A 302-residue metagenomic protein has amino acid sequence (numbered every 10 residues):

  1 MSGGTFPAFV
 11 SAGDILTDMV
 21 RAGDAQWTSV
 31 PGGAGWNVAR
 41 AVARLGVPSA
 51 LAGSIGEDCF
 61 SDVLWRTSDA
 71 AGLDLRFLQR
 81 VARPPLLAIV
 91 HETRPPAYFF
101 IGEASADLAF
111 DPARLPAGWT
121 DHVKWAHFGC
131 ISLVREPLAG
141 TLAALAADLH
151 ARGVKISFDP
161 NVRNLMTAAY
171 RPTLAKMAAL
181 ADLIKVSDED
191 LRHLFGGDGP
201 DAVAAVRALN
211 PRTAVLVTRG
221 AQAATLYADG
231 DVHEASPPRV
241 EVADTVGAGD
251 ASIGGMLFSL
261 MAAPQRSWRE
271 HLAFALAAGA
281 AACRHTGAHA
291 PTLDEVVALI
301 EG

Functional and structural regions predicted by a protein language model:
M1-A8, G199-G302: Conserved phosphate-binding/catalytic region of the ribokinase-like
M1-L73, V242: Glycine-rich phosphate/adenosyl-contacting loop at the front of the ribokinase-like
G13-I15, A34, I131, P160-V162 (+1 more regions): Active-site metal-binding loops of divalent metal-dependent hydrolases
M19, P48-C130, V154, I300-G302: Conserved N-terminal subdomain of the carbohydrate kinase-like
V42, S187, G249: Short, conserved phosphate/pyrophosphate- and ester-handling motifs at nucleotide-, phospho-/glycolipid
E103, I131, N161-L165, E189 (+2 more regions): Active-site beta-loop-alpha junctions enriched in small/polar residues
R152, L165-V232: Conserved phosphate/ATP/ADP-binding segment of small-molecule kinases
R152-P160: Short beta-strand/loop segments at the ligand-binding rim of alpha/beta enzyme cores
